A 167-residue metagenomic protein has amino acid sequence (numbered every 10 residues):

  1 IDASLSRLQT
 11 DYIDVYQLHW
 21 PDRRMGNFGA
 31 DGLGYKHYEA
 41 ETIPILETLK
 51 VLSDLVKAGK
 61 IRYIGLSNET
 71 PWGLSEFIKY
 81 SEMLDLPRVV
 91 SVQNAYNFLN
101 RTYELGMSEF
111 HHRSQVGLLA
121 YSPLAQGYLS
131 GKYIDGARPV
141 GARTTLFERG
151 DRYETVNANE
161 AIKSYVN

Functional and structural regions predicted by a protein language model:
I1-Y12, L55: An active-site-proximal structural segment forming one wall of the substrate-binding cleft that immediately precedes
I13-V15, T48: Metal-dependent phosphodiesterase/phospholipase catalytic core, i.e., the His/Asp/Glu-rich active-site region
L18: Histidine-centered catalytic micro-motifs
P21-N167: Beta/alpha (TIM)-barrel catalytic core signal, keyed to glycine-rich beta->alpha loops juxtaposed to Asp/Glu that bind
